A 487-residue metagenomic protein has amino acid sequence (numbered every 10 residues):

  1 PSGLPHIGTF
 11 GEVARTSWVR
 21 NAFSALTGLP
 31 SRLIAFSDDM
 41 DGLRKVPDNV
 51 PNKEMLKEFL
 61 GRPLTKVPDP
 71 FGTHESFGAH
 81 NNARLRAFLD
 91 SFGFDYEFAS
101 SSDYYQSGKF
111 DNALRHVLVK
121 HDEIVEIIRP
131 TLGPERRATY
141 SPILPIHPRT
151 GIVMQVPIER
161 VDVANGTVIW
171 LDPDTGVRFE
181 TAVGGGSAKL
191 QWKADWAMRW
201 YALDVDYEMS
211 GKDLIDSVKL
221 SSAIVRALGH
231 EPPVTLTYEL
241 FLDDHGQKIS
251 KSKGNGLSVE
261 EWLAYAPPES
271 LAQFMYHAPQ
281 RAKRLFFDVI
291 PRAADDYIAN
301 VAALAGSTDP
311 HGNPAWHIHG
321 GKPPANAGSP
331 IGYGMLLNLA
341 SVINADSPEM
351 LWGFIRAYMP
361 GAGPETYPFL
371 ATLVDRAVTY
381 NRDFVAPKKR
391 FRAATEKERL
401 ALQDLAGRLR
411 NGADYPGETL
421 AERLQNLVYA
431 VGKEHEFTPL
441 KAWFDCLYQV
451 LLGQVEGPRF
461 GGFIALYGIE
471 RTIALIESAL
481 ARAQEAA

Functional and structural regions predicted by a protein language model:
P1-P51, D195-S217: N-terminal catalytic cores of NTP/NDP-binding nucleotidyl/phosphoryl-transfer enzymes
G3-F10, L64-S76, S102, Q106 (+1 more regions): The substrate-binding groove and active-site-proximal loops of carbohydrate-active enzymes, especially glycoside
L4-P5, P30-I34, V125, P142 (+1 more regions): Basic, alpha-helical terminal appendages of large translation-related enzymes
H6, V117, P267, L447: Residue-level signal for inorganic ion chemistry
M40-K57, A113-L114, L118, K248: Charged, often glycine-rich, active-site loop that binds/positions anionic groups
E54-F88, F92: A glycine-rich helix N-cap at a beta->alpha junction
F94-V259: Active-site cores that bind ATP or allylic diphosphates and position pyrophosphate for catalysis
D213, V218, E239-T379, L452-A486: Catalytic adenosine-cofactor/nucleotide-binding cores of aminoacyl-tRNA synthetases and other
